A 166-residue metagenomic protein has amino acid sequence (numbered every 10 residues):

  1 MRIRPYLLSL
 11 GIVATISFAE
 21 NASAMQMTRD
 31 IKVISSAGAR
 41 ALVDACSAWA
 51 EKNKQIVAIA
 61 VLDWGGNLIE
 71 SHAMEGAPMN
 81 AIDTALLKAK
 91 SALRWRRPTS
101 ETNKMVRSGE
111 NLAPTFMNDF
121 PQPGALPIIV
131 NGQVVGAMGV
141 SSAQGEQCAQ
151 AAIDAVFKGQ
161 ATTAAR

Functional and structural regions predicted by a protein language model:
M1-L8: Bacterial N-terminal signal peptides that target proteins for export
S9-S17: Bacterial N-terminal signal peptides
S23-R166: Flexible, solvent-exposed loop/hinge segments and secondary-structure transition points
